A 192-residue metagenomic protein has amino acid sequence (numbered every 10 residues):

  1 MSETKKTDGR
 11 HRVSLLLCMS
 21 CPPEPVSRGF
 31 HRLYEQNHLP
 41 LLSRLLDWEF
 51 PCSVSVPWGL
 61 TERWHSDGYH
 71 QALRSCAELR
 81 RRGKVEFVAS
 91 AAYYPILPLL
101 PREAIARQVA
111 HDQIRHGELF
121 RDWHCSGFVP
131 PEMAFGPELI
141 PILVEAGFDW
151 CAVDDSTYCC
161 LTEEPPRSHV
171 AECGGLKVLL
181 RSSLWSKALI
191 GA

Functional and structural regions predicted by a protein language model:
S2-S126, M133-K187: Catalytic alpha-helical scaffold of carbohydrate-active enzymes acting on polysaccharides/glycoconjugates
A192: Structured mid-domain segments that build the active-site/substrate or prosthetic-cofactor binding neighborhood
